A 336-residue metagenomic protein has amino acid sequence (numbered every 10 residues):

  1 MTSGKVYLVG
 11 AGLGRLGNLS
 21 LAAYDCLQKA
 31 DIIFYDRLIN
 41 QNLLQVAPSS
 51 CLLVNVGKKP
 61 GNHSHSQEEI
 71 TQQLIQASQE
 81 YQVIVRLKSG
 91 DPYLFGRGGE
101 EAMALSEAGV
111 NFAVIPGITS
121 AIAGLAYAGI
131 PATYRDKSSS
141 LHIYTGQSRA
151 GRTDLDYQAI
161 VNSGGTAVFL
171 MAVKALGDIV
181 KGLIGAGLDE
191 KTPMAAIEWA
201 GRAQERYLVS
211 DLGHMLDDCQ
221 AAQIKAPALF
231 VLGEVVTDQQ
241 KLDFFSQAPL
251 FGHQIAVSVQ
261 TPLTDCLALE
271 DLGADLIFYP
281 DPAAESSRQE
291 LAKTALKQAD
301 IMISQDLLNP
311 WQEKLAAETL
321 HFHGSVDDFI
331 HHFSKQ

Functional and structural regions predicted by a protein language model:
M1-K59, A159, L272, A284-A295: Glycine-rich, flexible N-terminal cofactor/catalytic loop recognition
S3-V6, Q82-I84, R149-D275, D281-E290 (+3 more regions): A contiguous loop/helix-start segment that scaffolds small-molecule binding in enzyme catalytic cores
Y7, Q41-Q73, E80, L188-T192 (+1 more regions): P-loop/Walker A phosphate-binding loop and immediately adjacent motor/lid segment at beta-alpha junctions
Y35-D36, N55, V85-K88, F112-G117 (+7 more regions): General beta-strand structural signal in soluble alpha/beta enzymes
R37-Q41, Q260-P262, D281-P282, S304-P310 (+1 more regions): Short, polar loop motifs at secondary-structure junctions
H63-I75, H214-D217, E285-L296: Glycine-rich, highly charged phosphate/nucleotide-binding loops
Q72, C266, E270, K314-Q336: Ser/Thr/Gly-rich flexible loops in soluble cytosolic domains mediating phosphotransfer, phosphorylation
D91-S163, A284-A292, H323-Q336: Class I SAM-dependent methyltransferase SAM-binding "motif I" and its flanking Rossmann-like core
